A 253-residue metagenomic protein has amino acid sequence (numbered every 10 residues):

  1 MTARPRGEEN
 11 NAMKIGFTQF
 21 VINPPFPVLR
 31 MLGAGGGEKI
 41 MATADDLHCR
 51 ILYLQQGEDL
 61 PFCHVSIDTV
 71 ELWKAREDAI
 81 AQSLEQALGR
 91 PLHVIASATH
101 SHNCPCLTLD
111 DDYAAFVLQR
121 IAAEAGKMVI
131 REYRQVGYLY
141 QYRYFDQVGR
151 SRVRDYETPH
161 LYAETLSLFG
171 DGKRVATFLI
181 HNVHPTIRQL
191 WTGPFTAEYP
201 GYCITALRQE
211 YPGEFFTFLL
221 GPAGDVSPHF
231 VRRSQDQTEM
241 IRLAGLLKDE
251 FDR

Functional and structural regions predicted by a protein language model:
M1-T2, M240: N-terminal processing/targeting junctions
T2-A12: Short, Lys/Arg-enriched N-terminal segments with co-localized hydrophobic residues within the first ~10-30 amino acids
A12-S97, P105-R242: Conserved beta-alpha junction segments in alpha/beta enzyme cores
T18, L246-D249: Hydrophobic structural segments
R253: Hard-cation-handling environments
